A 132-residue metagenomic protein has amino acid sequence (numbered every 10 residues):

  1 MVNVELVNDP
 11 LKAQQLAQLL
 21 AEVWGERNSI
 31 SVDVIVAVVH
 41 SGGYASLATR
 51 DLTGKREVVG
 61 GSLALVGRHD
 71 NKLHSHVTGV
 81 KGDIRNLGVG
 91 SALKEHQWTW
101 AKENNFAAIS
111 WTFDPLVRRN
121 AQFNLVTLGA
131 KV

Functional and structural regions predicted by a protein language model:
M1-I35, V39-S41, A48-R50: Short amphipathic alpha-helix that is part of the acyltransferase structural core
L16, G79-G82: Helix-rich catalytic cores of soluble enzyme domains
V23, L116, N120: N-acyltransferase acceptor-side catalytic subdomain
L47, R56-V66, K72-G79: Conserved beta-strand in the GNAT
G67-H69, T78-V80, D114-L116, A130: An acidic- and aromatic-residue-enriched active-site/binding cleft used to recognize and process polar
V80, N86-A101, N120, T127: Conserved acetyl-CoA-binding loop-helix of GNAT-fold acetyltransferases
A101-P115: Conserved GNAT acetyl-CoA-binding A-motif
T112, Q122, V126-V132: Conserved catalytic-core motifs of GNAT/GCN5-like acyltransferases
